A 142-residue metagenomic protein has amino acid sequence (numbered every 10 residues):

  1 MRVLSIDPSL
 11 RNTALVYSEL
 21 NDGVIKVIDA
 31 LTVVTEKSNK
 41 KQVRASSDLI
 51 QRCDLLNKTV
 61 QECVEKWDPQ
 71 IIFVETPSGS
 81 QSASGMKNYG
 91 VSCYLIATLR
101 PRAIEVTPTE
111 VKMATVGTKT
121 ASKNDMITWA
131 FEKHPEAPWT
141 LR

Functional and structural regions predicted by a protein language model:
M1-R142: Phosphate- and other anionic-substrate recognition elements at nucleic-acid/protein interfaces
